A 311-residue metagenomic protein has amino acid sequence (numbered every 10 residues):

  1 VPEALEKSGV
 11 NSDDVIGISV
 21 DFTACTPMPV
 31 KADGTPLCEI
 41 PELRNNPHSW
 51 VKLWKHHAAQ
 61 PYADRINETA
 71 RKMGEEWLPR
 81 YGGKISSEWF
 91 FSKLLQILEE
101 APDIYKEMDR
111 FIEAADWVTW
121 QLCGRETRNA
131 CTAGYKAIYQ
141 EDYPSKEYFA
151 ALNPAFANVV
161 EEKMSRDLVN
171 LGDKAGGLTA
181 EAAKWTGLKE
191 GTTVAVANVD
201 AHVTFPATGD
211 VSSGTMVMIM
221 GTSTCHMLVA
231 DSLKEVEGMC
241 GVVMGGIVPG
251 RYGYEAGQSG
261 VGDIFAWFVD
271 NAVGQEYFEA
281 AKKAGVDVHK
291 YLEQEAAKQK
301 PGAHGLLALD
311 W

Functional and structural regions predicted by a protein language model:
E3-Y291, A303: Glycine-rich phosphate-binding/catalytic subdomain of phosphoryl-transfer and nucleotide/sugar-phosphate-processing
E293-Q299: C-terminal structured domain segments across diverse proteins
Q299-W311: Activation-segment/catalytic-loop signature of the eukaryotic protein kinase fold
